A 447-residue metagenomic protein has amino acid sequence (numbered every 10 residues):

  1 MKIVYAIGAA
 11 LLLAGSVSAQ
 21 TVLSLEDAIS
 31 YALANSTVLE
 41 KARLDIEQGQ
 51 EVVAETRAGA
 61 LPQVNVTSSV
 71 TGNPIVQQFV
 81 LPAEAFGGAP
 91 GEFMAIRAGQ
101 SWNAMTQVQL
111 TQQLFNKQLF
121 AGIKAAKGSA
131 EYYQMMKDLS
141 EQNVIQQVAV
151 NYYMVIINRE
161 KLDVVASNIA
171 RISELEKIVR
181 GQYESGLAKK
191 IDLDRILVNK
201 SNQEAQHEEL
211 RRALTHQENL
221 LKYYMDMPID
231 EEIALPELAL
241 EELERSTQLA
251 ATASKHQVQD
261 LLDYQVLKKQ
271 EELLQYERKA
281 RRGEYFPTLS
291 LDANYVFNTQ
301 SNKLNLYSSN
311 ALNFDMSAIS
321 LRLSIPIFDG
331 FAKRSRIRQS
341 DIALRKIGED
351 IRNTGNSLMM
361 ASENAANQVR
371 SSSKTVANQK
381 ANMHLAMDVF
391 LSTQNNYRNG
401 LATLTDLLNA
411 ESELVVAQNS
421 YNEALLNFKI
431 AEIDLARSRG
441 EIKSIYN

Functional and structural regions predicted by a protein language model:
M1-I29, L33-S36, Y446-N447: Bacterial Sec-dependent N-terminal signal peptides
A19-S69, I75-V76, I229, L235-Q275 (+2 more regions): Bacterial Sec-pathway N-terminal export signals of envelope proteins
E40-L44, R57, A98-N103, L114-E141 (+5 more regions): Sec/SRP-type N-terminal targeting helices
E51, N143-V258, S372: Periplasmic alpha-helical coiled-coil/stalk elements that build and connect Gram-negative outer-membrane
A54, Q109, E277-A280, R322: Outer-membrane beta-barrel architecture
T67-V108, Q112, L238-S246, D292-I325: Small/polar, glycine/serine/threonine/aspartate-rich low-complexity segments that form flexible
P74, I229, S420-N447: Acidic, low-complexity, intrinsically disordered peripheral segments
Y183-L187, Y397-L401, S438: A short glycine-centered flexible hinge/capping loop motif at secondary-structure junctions
